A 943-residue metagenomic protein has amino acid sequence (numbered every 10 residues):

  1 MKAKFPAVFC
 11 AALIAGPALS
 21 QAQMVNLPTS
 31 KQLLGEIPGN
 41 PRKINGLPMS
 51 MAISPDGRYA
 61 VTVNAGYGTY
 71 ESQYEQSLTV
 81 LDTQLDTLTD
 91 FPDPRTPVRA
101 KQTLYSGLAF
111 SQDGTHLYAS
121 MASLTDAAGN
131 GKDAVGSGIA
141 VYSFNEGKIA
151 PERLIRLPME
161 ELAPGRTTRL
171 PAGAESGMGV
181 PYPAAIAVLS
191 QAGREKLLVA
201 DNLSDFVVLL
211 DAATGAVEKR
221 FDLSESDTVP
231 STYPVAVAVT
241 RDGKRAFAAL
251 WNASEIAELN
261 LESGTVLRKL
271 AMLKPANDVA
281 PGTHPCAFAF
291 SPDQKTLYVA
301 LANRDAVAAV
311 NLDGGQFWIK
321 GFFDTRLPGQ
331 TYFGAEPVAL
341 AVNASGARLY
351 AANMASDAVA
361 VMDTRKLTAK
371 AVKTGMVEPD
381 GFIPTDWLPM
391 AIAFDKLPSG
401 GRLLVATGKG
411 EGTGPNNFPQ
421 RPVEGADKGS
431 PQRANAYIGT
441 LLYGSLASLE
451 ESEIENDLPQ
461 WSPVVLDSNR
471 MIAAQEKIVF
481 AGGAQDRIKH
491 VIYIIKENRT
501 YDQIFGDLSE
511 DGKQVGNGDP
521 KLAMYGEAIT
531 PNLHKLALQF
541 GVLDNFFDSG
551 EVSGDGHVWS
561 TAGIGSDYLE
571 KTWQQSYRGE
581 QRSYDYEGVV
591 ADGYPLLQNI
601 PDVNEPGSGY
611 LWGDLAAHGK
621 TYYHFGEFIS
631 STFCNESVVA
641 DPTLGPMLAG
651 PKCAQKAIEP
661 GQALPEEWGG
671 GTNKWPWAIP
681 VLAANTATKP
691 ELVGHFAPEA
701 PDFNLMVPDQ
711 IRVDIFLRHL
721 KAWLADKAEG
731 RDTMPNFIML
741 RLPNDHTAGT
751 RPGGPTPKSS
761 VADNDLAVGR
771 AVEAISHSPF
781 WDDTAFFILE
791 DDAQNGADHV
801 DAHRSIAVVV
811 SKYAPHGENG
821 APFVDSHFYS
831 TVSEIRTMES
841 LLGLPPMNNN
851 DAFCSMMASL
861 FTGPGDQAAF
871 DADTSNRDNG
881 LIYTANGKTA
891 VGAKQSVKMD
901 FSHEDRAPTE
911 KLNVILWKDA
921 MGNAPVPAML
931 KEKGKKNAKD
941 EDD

Functional and structural regions predicted by a protein language model:
M1-K4: Positively charged n-region of N-terminal signal peptides that target proteins for export
P6-A7, Y233, S553, S833: Generic hydrophobic-segment detector
A7-P17: Bacterial N-terminal signal peptides
V8, G35, A150, G439 (+2 more regions): A generic structural signal for short, non-catalytic loop/turn and secondary-structure boundary residues
P17-I478: Predominantly soluble domains enriched in secretory-pathway, periplasmic, or organellar proteins
L442, N456-D943: N-terminal pro-sequences and low-complexity stem/linker regions of secreted or lumenal proteins
